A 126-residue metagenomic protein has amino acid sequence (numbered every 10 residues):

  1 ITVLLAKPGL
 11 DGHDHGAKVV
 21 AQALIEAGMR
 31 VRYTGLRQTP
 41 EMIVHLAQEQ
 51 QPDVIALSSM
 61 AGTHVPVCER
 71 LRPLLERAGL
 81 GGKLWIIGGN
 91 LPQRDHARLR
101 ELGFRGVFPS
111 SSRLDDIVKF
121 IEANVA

Functional and structural regions predicted by a protein language model:
A6-L10: N-terminal pre-triad scaffold of radical SAM enzymes
A17-E122: Cofactor-cradling patches in redox/metallo enzymes
